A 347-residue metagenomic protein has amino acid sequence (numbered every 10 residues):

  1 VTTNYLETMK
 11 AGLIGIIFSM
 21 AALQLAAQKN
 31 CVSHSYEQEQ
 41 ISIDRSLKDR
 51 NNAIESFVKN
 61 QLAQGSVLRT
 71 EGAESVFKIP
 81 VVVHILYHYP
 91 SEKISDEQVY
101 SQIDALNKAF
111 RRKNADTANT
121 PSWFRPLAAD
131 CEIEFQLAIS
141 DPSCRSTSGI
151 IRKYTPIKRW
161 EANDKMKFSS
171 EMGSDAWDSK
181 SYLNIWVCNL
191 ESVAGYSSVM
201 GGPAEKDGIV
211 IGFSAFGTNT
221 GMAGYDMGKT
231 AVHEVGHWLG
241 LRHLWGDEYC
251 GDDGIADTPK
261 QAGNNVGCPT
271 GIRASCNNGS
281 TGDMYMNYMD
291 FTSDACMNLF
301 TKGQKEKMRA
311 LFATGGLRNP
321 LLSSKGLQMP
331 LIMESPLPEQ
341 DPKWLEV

Functional and structural regions predicted by a protein language model:
V1-Y36, L106: Bacterial Sec-dependent N-terminal signal peptides
Q28-D178: Propeptide-to-catalytic entry region of secreted or membrane-anchored zinc metalloproteases
K78-I85, E134-L137, Y182-V187, G208-F213 (+5 more regions): Structural recognition of the beta-strand scaffold that forms the well-ordered cores of secreted hydrolase catalytic
Q98-Q102, M227-A231, T301-Q304, L317: Stable alpha-helical elements in mature extracytoplasmic
D104-A115, H237-L244, A313, L317: Sec-exported extracytoplasmic/periplasmic mature domains
A162-H243: Active-site-proximal segment of zinc-dependent metalloprotease catalytic domains
A223-N298: The catalytic-center signature of Zn2+-dependent metalloproteases
T301-E346: A recurrent domain-boundary module in secreted/ectodomain proteins
